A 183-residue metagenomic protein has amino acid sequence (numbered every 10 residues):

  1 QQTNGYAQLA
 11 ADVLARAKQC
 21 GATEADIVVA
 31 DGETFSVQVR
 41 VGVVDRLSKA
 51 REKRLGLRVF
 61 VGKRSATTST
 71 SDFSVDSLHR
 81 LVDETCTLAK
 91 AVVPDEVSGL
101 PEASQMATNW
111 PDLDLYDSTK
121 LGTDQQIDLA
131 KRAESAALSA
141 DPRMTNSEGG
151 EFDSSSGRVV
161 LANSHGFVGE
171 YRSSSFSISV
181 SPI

Functional and structural regions predicted by a protein language model:
Q1-I183: Active-site bordering "gate/hinge" segments that shape substrate access to catalytic or cofactor-binding pockets
